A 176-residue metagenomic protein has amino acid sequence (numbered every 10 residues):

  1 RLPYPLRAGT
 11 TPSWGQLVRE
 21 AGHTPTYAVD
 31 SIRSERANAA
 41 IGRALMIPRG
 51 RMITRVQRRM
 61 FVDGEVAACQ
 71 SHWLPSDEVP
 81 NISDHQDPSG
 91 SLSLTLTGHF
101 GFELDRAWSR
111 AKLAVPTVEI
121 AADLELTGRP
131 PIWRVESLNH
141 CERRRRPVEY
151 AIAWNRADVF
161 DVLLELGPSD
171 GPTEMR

Functional and structural regions predicted by a protein language model:
R1-R55, D77-R106, V159-R176: HTH-adjacent hinge/linker in prokaryotic transcriptional regulators
I32-S34, R59, L138: Residue-level recognition of beta-strand microenvironments
G50, A107-N155: Extended hydrophobic
V56-Q57, V135: PAS-family sensory domains
A68-C69, Y150: Short glycine-/small-residue motifs
H72, A153, E165-L166: Residue-level structural signal for beta-strand termini and adjacent loop
